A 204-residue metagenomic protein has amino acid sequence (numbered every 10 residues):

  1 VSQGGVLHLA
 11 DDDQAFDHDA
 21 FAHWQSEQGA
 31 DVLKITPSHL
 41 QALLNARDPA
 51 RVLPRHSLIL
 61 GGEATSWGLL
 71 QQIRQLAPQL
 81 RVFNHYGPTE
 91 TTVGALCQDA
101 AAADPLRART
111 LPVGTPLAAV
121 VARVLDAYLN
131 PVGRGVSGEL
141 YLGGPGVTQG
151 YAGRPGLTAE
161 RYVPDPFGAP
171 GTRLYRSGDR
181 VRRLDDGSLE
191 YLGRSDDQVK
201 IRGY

Functional and structural regions predicted by a protein language model:
S2-G5, L9-P112, A119-V121, D126-P131: Adenylate-forming
Q75, R81-N84, D99-Y204: AMP-dependent adenylate-forming
